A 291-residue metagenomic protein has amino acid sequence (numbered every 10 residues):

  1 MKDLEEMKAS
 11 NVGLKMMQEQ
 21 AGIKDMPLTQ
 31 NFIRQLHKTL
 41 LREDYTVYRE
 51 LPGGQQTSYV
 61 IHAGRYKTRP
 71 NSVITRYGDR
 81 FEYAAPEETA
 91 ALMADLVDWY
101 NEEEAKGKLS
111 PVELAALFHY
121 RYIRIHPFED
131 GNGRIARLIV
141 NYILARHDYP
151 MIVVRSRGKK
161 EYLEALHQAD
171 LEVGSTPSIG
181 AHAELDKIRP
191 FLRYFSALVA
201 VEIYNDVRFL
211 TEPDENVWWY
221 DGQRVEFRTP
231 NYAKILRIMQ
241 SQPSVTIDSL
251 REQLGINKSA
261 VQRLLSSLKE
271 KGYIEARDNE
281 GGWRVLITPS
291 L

Functional and structural regions predicted by a protein language model:
M1-D130, R134-L291: FIC/Doc superfamily catalytic core
